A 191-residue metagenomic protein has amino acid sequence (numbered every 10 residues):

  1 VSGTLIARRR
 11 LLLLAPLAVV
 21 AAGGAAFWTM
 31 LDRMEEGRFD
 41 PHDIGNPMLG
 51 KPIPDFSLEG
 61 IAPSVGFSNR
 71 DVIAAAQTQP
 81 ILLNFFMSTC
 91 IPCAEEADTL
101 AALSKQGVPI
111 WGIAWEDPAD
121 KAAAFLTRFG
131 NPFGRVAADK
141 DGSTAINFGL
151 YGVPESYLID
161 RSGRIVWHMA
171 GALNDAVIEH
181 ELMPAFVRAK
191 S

Functional and structural regions predicted by a protein language model:
V1-I61: N-terminal targeting signals for export/organelle localization
P52, P109, G134-R135: Conserved beta-strand segments of alpha/beta enzyme cores
S57-I81: A short beta-strand-turn-helix
Q79-I81, F86-T89, G152: Short pre-active-site segment immediately N-terminal to redox-active cysteine/selenocysteine motifs in thiol-based
I91-G130, D139-I146: Structural microenvironment flanking redox-active thiols in thiol-disulfide oxidoreductases
R128-P132, K140-V187: Thiol/disulfide oxidoreductase modules built on the thioredoxin-like
